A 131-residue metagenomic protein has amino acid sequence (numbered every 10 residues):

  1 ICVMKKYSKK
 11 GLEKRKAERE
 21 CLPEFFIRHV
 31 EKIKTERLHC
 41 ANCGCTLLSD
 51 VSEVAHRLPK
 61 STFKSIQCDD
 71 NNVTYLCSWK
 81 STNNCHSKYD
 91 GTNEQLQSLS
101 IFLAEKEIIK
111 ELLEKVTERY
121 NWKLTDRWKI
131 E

Functional and structural regions predicted by a protein language model:
I1-K32, G44-L48, E111-E131: A boundary/linker detector
C2, C40-C43, C77, C85: Disulfide-bonded cysteines in secreted/extracellular proteins and peptides
K14-E18, G91, Q95, I101-I108: Non-membrane alpha-helical secondary structure
E31-H39, D69-V73: Short metal-coordination and nucleic-acid-contact micro-motifs, chiefly zinc-binding Cys/His arrays
N42-N72: Histidine-centered nuclease catalytic patch
K60-Y75, I101-E118: Short microdomains enriched in Cys/His and/or Lys/Arg
V73-I101: Short Cys/His-centered divalent metal-binding micro-motifs
